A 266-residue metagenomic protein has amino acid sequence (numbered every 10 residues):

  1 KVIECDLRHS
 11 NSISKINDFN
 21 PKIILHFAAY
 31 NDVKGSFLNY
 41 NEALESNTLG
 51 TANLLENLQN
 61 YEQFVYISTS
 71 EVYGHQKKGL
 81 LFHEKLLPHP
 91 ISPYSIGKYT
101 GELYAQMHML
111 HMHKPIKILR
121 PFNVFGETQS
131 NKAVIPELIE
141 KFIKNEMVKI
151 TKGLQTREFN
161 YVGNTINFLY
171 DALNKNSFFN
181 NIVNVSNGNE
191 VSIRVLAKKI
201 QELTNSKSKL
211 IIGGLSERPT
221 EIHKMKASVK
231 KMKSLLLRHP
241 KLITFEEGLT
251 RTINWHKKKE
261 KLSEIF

Functional and structural regions predicted by a protein language model:
L7-E45: NAD(P)H-binding glycine-rich loop region in Rossmannoid oxidoreductase-like domains and their noncatalytic homologs
H9, I23, G50-N53, Q63 (+4 more regions): Conserved cofactor-binding/catalytic machinery of classical short-chain dehydrogenase/reductase
F19, L38-F64: NAD(P)-cofactor binding segment of oxidoreductase domains
H26, A52-P93: Conserved Rossmann-fold NAD(P)-dependent oxidoreductase catalytic core, especially the SDR/UDP-sugar
V33-G50, F82-P90: Short alpha-helical oligomerization interface
Y73-G74, H89-P93, K117-V134: Flexible, glycine-rich beta-alpha linker
H75-K78, H89-K117, I143: Active-site Tyr-X1-5-Lys
F142-F266: C-terminal substrate-binding subdomain of Rossmann-fold SDR/epimerase-dehydratase oxidoreductases
